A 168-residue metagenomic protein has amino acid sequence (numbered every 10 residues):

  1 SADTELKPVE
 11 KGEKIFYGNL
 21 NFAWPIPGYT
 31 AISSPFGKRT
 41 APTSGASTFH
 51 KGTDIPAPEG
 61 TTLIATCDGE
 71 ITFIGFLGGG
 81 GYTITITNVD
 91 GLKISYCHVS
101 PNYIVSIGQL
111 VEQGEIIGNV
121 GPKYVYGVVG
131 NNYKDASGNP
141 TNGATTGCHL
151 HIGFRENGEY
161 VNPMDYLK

Functional and structural regions predicted by a protein language model:
D3-Y82, Q113: Surface-exposed, glycine-biased beta-strand/turn segments
G18-L20, T87-D90, N157: Short strand-coil-strand connectors
T48-K51, A65-Q109, Y124-G143, H149: Zn2+-dependent peptidoglycan hydrolase active-site motif and core
H151-E156: Short, exposed beta-strand-loop hairpins at the edges of beta-sheets in extracellular/periplasmic proteins
D165-K168: Glycine- and charge-enriched low-complexity intrinsically disordered segments
